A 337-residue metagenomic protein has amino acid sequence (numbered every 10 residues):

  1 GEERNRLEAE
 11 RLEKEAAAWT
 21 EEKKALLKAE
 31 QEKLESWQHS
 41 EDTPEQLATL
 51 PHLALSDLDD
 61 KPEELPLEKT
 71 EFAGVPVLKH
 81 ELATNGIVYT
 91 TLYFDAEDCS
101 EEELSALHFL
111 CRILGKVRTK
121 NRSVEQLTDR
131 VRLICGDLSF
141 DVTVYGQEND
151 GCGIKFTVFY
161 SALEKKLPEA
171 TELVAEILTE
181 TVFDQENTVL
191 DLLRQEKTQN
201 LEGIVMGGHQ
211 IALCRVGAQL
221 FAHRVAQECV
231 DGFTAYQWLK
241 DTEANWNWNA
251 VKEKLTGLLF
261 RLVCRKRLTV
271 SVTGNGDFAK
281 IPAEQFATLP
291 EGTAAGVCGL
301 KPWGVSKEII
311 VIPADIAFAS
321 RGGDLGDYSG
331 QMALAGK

Functional and structural regions predicted by a protein language model:
G1-E2, N85-E180, E186-W246, R265-G274 (+2 more regions): M16 family metallopeptidases and their MPP-like homologs
E3, L12-G115, R267, S271 (+2 more regions): His/Glu-based metal-binding/catalytic segments typifying zinc-dependent metallopeptidases
R6-L7: Non-catalytic, beta-rich accessory domains that mediate macromolecular interactions or localization
K23, E41, T242, A250-K252: Short, isolated positions within intrinsically disordered regulatory regions of eukaryotic proteins
E68-T70, E81-L82, R130-R132, Q147-G151 (+2 more regions): A general structural signal for short secondary-structure junctions and capping/turn motifs
L127, L255, I281-Q285: Generic structural signal for hydrophobic residues
N247-L259: Structured alpha-helical segments in the cores of large, soluble enzyme domains
